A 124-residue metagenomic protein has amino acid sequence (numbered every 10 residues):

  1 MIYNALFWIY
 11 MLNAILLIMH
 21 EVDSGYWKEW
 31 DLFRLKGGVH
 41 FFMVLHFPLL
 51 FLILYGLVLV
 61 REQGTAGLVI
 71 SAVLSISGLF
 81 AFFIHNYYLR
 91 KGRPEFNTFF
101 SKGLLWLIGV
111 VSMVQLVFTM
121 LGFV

Functional and structural regions predicted by a protein language model:
I2-N13: Hydrophobic transmembrane alpha-helical segments in integral membrane proteins
M11-G25, G78-Y88: Transmembrane alpha-helical segments that form the membrane-embedded catalytic/substrate-channel core of multi-pass
E21-K36: Membrane-interface helix-loop junction between the first two transmembrane segments
R34-L49, S101-L105: A loop-to-helix transmembrane entry motif
M43-L57, L107-M113: Core segments of transmembrane alpha-helices that mediate helix-helix packing or line hydrophobic substrate/ligand
L52-A81: Short alpha-helical packing/oligomerization segments
R61-G64, F83-S101: Membrane-helix boundary connector in multi-pass membrane proteins
V114-V124: Juxtamembrane boundary at the C-terminal end of a transmembrane helix
